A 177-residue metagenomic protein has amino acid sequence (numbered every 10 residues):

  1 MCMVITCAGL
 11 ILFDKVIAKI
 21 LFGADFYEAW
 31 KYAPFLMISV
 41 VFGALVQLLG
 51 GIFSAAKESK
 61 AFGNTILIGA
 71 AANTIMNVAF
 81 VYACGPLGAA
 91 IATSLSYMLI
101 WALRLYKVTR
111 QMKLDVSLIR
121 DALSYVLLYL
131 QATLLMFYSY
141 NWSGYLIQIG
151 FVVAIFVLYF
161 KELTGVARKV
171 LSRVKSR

Functional and structural regions predicted by a protein language model:
M1-T6, L10, I38, L128-Q131: Hydrophobic alpha-helical transmembrane segments of multipass membrane transporters and ion channels, focusing on
I5-A24: Short membrane-interface helical motifs at transmembrane helix boundaries in multi-pass membrane transporters
C7-A8, L12, K31-K57, A61-V81 (+2 more regions): Short runs within selected transmembrane alpha-helices of multi-pass transporters and secretion channels
I11, N77-V78, L128-S143: Hydrophobic alpha-helical transmembrane segments in multi-pass integral membrane proteins
I20-Y32, Y138-L146: Membrane-interface helix-capping segments at transmembrane helix termini in multi-pass transporters
A56-E58, T109-I119, Y140-W142: Membrane-interface helix-boundary motifs at transmembrane edges
L67-N73, D121-M136: Hydrophobic membrane-spanning alpha-helices of multi-pass integral membrane proteins
L114, L135-R177: Membrane-proximal transmembrane or re-entrant/amphipathic helices at the cytosolic face
